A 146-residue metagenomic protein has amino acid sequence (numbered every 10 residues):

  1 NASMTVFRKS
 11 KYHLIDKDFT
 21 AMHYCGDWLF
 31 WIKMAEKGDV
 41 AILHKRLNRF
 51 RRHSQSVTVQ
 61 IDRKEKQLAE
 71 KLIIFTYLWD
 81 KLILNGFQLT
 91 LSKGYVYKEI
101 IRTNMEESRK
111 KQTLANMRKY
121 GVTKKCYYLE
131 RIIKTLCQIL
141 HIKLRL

Functional and structural regions predicted by a protein language model:
N1-K64, K71: Conserved nucleotide-sugar donor-binding catalytic segment
I15-K17, T76, Y128-R131: A general secondary-structure boundary signal
D16, N85-Q88: Inter-domain helical "communication" segments and dimerization helices that couple sensory or membrane-embedded modules
V40-A41, K93, K110-Q112: Short hydrophobic/aromatic segments of transmembrane alpha-helices and their interfaces
L47-S54, V59-G86, R109-G121: Catalytic core of nucleotide-sugar-dependent glycosyltransferases
D80, I101-L146: Membrane-interface aromatic/basic loop that binds lipid-linked glycans or pyrophosphate carriers, typified by
T90-T103: Amphipathic alpha-helical repeat scaffolds of TPR domains
